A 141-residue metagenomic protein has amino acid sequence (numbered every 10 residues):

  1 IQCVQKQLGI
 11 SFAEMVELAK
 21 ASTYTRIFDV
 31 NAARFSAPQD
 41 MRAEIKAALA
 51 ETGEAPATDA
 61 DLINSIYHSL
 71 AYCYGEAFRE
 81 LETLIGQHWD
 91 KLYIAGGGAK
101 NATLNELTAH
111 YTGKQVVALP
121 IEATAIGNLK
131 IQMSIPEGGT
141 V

Functional and structural regions predicted by a protein language model:
I1-K91, K100-E122, K130-T140: Active-site core segments that coordinate phosphate-bearing ligands/cofactors across diverse enzyme families
G97: Glycine- and other small-residue-rich loops at beta-strand/loop junctions that grip anionic moieties
I126: A domain-level signal for the structural core that forms small-molecule/cofactor-binding pockets and catalytic centers
